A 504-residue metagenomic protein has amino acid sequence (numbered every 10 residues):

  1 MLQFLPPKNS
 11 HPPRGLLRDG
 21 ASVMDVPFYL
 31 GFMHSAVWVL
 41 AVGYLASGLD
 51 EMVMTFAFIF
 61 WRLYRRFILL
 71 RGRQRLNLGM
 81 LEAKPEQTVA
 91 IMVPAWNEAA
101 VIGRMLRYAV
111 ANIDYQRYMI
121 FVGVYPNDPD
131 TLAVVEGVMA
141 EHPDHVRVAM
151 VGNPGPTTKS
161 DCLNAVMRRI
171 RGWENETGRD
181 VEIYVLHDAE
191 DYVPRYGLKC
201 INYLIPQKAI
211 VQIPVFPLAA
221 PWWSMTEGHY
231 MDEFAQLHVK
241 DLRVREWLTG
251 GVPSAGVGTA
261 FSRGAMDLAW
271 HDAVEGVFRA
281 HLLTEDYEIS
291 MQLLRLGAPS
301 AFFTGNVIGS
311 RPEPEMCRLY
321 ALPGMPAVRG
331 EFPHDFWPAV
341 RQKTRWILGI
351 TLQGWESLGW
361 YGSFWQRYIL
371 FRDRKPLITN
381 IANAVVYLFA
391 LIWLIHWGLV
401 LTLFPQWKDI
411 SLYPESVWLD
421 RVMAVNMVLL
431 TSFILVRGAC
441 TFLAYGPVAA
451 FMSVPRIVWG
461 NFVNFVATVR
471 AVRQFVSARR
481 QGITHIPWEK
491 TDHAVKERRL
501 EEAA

Functional and structural regions predicted by a protein language model:
P13-A100, R107: N-proximal low-complexity "stem/linker" segments adjacent to membrane-targeting elements
V26-M33, P323-P326, C440-P447: Short, charged/polar, low-complexity loop and linker segments that flank or interrupt alpha-helical bundles
A36-L40, M92, P253, F336 (+3 more regions): Hydrophobic alpha-helical transmembrane segments of multi-pass membrane proteins
V39-G43, P338-V340, L419-A424: Alpha-helical transmembrane segments
A46, V53-E82, S357-A504: Juxtamembrane C-terminal module of membrane proteins
F67-P333, R341-T344: Internal catalytic domains of large membrane-associated glycosyltransferases
R341-S363: Short, charged cytosolic
